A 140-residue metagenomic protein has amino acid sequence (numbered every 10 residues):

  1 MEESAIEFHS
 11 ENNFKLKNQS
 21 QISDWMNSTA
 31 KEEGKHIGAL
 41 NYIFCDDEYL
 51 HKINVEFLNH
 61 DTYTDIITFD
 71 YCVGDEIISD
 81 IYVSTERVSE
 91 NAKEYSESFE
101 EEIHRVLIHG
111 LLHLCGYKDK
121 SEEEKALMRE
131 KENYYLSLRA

Functional and structural regions predicted by a protein language model:
M1-H104, C115-A140: An acidic/histidine-cluster motif and surrounding catalytic segment that typifies divalent-metal-assisted enzyme active
L112: Conserved ATP-binding N-box helix of the HATPase_c
